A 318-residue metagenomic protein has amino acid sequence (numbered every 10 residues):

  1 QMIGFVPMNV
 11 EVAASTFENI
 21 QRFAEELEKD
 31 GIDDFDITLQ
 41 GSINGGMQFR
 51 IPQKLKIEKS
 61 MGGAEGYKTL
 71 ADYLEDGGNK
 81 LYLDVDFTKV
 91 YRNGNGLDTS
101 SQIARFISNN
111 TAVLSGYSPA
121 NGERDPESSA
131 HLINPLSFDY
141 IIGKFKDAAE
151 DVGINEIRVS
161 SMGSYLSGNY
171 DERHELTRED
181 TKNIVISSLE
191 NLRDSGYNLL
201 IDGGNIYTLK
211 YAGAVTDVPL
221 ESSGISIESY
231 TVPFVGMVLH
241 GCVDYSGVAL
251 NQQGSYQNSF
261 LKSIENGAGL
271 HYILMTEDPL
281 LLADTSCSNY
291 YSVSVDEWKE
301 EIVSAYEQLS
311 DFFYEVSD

Functional and structural regions predicted by a protein language model:
M2-Y140, S164-G168, R173-H174: Aromatic-lined carbohydrate-binding/catalytic grooves of carbohydrate-active enzymes
L27, I157-S160: Generic structural signal marking isolated hydrophobic packing positions within regular secondary structure
D34-D36, G78-Y82, N155-R158, G196-L200: Structural preference for beta-strand elements that scaffold enzyme active sites
F87-V90, G94-I154, G163-D318: Active-site-proximal substrate-binding groove within the catalytic cores of carbohydrate-active enzymes
